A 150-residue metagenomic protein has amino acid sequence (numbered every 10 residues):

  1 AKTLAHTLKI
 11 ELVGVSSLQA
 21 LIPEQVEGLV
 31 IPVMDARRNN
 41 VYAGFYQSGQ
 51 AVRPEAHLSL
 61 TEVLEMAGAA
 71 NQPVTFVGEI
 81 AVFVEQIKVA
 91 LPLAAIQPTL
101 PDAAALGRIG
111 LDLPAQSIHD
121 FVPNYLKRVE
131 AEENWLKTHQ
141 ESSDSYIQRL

Functional and structural regions predicted by a protein language model:
A1-E11: DPxDG-like acidic metal-binding loop motif
T3, A20, A105-L106: Short amphipathic alpha-helical face segments that pack within enzyme cores and frequently flank/anchor catalytic
T7, E24, I109-L113: Active-site catalytic microenvironments for nucleophilic, acid-base chemistry
I10-P101, E130, I147-Q148: Surface "functional belts" at beta-alpha junctions
I96-L150: Acyltransferase
